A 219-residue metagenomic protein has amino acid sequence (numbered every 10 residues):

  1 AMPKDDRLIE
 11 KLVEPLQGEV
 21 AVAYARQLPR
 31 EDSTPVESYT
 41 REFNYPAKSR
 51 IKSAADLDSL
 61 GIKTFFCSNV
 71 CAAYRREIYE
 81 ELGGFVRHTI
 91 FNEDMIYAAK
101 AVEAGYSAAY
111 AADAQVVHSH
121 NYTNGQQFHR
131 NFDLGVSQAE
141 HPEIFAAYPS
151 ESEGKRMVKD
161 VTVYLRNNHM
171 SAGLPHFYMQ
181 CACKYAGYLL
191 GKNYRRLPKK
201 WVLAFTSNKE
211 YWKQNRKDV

Functional and structural regions predicted by a protein language model:
M2-Y39: Conserved donor NDP-sugar-binding/catalytic core segment of glycosyltransferases
A25-P29, F43-T64: Short, flexible, basic/aromatic active-site loop/helix in glycosyltransferases
R26, G105-V117: Catalytic beta-strand/loop signature of glycosyltransferases that borders the donor
S53-Y74, I90, Q138, P142: A recurrent flexible, glycine/aromatic-enriched loop bordering the glycosyltransferase active site that acts as
T64-I78, G83, M95, V116: Short glycine- and hydrophobic/aromatic-rich loop-to-beta-strand nucleating segment in the catalytic cores
I90-Y97: Acidic donor-binding loop at a coil-to-helix junction in glycosyltransferase catalytic cores that engages
A108, V117-G187: Active-site-adjacent helix/loop segment of glycosyltransferases that harbors family-specific signature motifs
P175-V219: Membrane-interface aromatic/basic loop that binds lipid-linked glycans or pyrophosphate carriers, typified by
